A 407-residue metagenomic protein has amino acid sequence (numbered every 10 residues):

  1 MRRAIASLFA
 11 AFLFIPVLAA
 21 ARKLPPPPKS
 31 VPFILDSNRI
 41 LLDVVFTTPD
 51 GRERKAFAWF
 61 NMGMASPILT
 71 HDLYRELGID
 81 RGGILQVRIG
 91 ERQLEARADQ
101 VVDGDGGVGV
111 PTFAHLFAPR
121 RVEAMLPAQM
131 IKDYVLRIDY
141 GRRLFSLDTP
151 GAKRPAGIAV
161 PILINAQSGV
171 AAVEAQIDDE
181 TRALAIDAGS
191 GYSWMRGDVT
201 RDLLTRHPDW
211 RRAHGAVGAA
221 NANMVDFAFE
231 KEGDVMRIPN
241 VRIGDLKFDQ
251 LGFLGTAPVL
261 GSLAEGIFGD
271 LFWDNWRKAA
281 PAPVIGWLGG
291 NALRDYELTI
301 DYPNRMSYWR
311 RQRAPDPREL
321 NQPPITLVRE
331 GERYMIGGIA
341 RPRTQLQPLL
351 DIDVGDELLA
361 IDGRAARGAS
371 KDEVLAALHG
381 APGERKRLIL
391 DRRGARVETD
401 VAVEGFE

Functional and structural regions predicted by a protein language model:
M1-A4: Positively charged n-region of N-terminal signal peptides that target proteins for export
S7-P16: Bacterial N-terminal signal peptides
A20-E407: Pepsin/retropepsin-fold aspartyl endopeptidases
